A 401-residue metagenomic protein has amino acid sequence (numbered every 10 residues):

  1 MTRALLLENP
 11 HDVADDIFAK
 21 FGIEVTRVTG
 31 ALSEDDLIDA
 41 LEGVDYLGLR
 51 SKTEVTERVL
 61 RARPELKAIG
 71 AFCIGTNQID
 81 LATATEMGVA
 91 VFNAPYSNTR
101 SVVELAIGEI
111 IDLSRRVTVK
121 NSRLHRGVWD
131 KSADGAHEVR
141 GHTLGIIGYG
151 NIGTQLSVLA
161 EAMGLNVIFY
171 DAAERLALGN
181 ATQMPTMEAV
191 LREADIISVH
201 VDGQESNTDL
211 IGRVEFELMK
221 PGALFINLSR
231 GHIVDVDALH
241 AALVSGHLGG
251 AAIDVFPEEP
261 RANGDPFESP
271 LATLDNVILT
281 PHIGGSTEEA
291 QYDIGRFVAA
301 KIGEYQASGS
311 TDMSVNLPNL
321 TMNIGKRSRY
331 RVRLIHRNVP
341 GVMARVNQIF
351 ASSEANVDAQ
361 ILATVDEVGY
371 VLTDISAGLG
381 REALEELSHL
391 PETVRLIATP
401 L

Functional and structural regions predicted by a protein language model:
M1, L66, R140-T143, R213 (+2 more regions): Phosphate-coordination loops involved in phosphoryl transfer and adenosine-cofactor binding
M1-F92, V190-R192, H200, G212-V214 (+3 more regions): An N-terminal-biased, well-structured beta-alpha scaffold segment characteristic of Rossmann-like dinucleotide-binding
D45, V55-L60, I168, A172-S269 (+1 more regions): Rossmann-like adenosine-cofactor binding region
M87-T143, Q155-A162, S310-V315: Phosphate-binding beta-alpha-beta segment of Rossmann-like dinucleotide-binding domains, i.e., the NAD(P)
V91-F92, R213, G222-L224, L228-I324 (+2 more regions): Rossmann-like dinucleotide-binding domain for NAD(H)/NADP(H)
Y149-G150: Glycine-rich Rossmann-fold phosphate-binding loop(s) that bind the pyrophosphate of adenine dinucleotide cofactors
S314-L401: A conserved regulatory-domain signal marking ACT and ACT-like small-molecule sensing domains and adjacent regulatory
